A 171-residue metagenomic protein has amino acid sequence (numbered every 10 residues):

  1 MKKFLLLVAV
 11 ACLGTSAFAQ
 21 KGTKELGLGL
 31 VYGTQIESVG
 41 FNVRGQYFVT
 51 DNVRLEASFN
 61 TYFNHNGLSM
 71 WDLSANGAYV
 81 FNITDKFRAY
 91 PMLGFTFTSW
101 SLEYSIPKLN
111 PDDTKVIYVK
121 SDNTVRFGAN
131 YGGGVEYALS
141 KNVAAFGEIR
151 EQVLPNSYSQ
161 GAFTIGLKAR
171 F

Functional and structural regions predicted by a protein language model:
M1-F4, Q20: Positively charged n-region of N-terminal signal peptides that target proteins for export
F4-L13: Sec-dependent N-terminal signal peptides
L13-A19: Sec/Tat signal peptide C-region and signal peptidase I cleavage site
Q20-E37, T98-T124, Q160: Outer-membrane pore/translocation modules
G22-K24, E37-F41, S69-L73, F87 (+2 more regions): Residues that define the transmembrane beta-barrel architecture of outer-membrane proteins
G22-Q35, R54-H65, A145-L154: Transmembrane beta-strand segments that form the barrel wall of outer-membrane beta-barrel proteins
Q46-D112, T124-F127, Y137-A145, K168-F171: Gram-negative (and chloroplast) outer-membrane scaffold detector with strong preference for beta-barrel transmembrane
E136, Q152-S157: Short, exposed beta-strand-loop hairpins at the edges of beta-sheets in extracellular/periplasmic proteins
